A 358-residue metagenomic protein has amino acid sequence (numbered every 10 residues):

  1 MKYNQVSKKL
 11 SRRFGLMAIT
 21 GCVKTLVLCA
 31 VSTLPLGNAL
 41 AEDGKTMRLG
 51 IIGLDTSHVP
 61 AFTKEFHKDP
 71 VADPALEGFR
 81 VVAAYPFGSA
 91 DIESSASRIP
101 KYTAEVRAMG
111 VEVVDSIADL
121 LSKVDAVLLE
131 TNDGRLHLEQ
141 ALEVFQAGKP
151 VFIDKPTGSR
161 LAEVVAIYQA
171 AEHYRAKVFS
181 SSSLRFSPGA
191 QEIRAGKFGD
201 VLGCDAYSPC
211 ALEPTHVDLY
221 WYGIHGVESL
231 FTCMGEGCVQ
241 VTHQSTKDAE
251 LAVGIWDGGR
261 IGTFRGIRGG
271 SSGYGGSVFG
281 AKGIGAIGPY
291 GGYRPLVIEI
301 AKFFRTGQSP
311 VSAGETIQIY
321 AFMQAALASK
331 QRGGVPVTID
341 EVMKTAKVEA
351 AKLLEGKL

Functional and structural regions predicted by a protein language model:
K2-S11, V31, L40-A147, Q169 (+3 more regions): N-terminal glycine-/serine-/threonine-rich beta1-alpha1-beta2 phosphate-ribose binding loop of Rossmann-like
M17-P35: Bacterial N-terminal signal peptides
D115, I153, V178-S180: Hydrophobic residues in well-ordered beta-strands that form the structural core
V127-L128, T306-L358: C-terminal helix-rich "cap/oligomerization" subdomain common to oxidoreductases
G148-P150, K155-P156: Short helix/strand-capping hinge loops at secondary-structure junctions that flank key functional elements
T157-H216: A contiguous active-site-proximal alpha/beta segment in oxidoreductase catalytic domains
D205-S271, G314-A321: Rossmann-like dinucleotide-binding domain that binds NAD(P)(H)
L251-V297: C-terminal substrate-binding/catalytic lobe of Rossmann-fold NAD(P)-dependent oxidoreductases
